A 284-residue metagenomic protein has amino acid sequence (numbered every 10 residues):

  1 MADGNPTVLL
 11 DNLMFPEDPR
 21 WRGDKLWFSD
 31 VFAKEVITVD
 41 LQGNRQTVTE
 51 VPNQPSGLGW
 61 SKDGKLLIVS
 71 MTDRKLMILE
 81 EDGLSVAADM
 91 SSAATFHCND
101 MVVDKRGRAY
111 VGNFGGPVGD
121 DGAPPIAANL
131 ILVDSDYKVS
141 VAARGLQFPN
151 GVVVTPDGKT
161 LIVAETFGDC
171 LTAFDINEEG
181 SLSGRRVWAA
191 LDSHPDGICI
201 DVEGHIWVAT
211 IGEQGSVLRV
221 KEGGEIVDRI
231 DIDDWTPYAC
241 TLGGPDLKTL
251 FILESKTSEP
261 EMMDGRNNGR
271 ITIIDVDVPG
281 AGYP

Functional and structural regions predicted by a protein language model:
M1-N5, G43-T47, D82-V86, V133-S140 (+3 more regions): Beta-strand initiation motifs
L10-K25, V51-S70, S92-V111, G115-G116 (+5 more regions): Beta-rich, blade/repeat-based domains predominating in secreted/periplasmic proteins but also intracellular
G23, L41, K62, L79-D82 (+6 more regions): Flexible "stalk/tail and boundary" regions
W27-T49: Beta-propeller domains
V31-F32, M71-T72, G116-A128, T166-D169 (+2 more regions): Short, solvent-exposed loop/turn segments at conserved positions within beta-propeller repeat blades
E35-I37, K75-M77, A128-I131, C170-T172 (+2 more regions): A short loop-to-beta-strand structural motif that recurs across blades of beta-propeller domains
I176-G243: Glycine/small-residue-rich hydrophobic helix-like segments
T241-P284: Blade-level signature of beta-propeller repeat domains, shared across WD40, Kelch, NHL, RCC1 and BNR/Asp-box propellers
